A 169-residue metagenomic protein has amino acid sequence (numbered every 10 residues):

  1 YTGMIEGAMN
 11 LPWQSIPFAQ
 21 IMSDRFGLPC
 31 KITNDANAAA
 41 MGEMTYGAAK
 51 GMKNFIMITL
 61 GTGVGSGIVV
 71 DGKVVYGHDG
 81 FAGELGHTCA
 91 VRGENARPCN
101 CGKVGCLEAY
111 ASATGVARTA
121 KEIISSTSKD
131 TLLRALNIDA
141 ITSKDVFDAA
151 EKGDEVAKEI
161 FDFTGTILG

Functional and structural regions predicted by a protein language model:
Y1-S15: Short beta-strand-loop/turn "lid" adjacent to the catalytic site in phosphate-handling enzymes
Y1-T2, F18-C30, G42-K53, V74 (+1 more regions): ATP-binding/phosphotransfer module of carbohydrate and carboxylate kinases, centering on a glycine-rich
M4-G7, V74, G80: Short glycine-rich, Thr/Ser-proximal phosphate-binding strand/loop in the N-terminal lobe of ATP-dependent enzymes
N34, H78: Active-site flanking residues adjacent to catalytic metal/cofactor-binding acidic residues
D35, G61: Active-site glycine-centered loops adjacent to acidic/histidine catalytic or metal-binding residues that shape
A40-T45, S66-I68, H87-T88: Adenylate-forming
F55-T59, G65-G67, P98-N100: Short glycine-aspartate micro-motif
F81-G86: Structural signature of FAD isoalloxazine-binding scaffolds in flavoprotein oxidoreductases
